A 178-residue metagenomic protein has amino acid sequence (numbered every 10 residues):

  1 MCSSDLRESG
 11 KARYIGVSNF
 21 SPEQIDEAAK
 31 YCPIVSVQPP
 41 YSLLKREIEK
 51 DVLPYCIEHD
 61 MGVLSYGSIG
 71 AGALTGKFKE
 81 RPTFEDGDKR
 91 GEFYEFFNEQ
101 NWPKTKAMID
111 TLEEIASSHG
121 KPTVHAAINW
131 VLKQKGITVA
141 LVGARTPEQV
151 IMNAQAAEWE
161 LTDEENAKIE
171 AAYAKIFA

Functional and structural regions predicted by a protein language model:
S4-F177: Beta/alpha (TIM)-barrel catalytic core signal, keyed to glycine-rich beta->alpha loops juxtaposed to Asp/Glu that bind
